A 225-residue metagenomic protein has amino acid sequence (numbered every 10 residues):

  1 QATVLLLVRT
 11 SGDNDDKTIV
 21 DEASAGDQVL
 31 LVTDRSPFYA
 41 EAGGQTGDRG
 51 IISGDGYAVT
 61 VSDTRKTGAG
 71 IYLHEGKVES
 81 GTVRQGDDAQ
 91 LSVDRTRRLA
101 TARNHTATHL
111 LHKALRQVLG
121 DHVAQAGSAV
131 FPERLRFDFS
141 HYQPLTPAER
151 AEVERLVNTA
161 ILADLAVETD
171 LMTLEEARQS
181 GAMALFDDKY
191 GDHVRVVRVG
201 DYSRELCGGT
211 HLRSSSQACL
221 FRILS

Functional and structural regions predicted by a protein language model:
Q1-S225: A glycine- and charged-residue-rich anion-binding loop/surface
